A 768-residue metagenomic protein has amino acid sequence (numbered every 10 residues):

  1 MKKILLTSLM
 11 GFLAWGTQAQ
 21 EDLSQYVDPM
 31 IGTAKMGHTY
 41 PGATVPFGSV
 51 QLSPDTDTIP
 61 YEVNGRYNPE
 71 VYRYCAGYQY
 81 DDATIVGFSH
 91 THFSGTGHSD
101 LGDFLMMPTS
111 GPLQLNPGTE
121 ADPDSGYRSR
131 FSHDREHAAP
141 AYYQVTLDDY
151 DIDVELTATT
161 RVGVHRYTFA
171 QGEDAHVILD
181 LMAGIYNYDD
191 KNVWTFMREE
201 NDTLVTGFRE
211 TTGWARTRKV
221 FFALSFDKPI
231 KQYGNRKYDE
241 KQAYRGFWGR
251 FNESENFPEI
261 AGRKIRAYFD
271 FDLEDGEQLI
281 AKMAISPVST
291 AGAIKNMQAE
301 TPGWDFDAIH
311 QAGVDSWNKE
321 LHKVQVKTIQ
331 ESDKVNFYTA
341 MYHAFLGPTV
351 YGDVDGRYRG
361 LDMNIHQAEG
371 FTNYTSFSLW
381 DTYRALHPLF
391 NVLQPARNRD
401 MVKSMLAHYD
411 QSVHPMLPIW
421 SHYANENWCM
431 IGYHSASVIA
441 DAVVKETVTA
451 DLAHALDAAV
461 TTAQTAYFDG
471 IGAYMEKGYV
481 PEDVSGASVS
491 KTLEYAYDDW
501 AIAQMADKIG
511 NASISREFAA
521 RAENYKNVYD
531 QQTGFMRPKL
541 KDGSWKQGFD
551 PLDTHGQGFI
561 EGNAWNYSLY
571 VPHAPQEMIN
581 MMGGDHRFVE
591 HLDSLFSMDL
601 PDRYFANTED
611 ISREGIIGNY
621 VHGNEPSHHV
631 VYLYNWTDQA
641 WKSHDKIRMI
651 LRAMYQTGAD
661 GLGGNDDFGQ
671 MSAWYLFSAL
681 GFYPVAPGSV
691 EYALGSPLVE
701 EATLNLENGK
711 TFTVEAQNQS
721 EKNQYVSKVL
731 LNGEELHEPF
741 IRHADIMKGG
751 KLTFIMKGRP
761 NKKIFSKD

Functional and structural regions predicted by a protein language model:
M1-E21: Bacterial Sec-dependent N-terminal signal peptides
Q20-H387, N391-S437, D441-L493, A501 (+10 more regions): Accessory carbohydrate-recognition regions in carbohydrate-active enzymes
D498: ATP-dependent phospho-/nucleotidyl transfer catalytic cores
T713-N718: Beta-strand-rich recognition domains
Y725: Extracellular attachment/recognition segments
